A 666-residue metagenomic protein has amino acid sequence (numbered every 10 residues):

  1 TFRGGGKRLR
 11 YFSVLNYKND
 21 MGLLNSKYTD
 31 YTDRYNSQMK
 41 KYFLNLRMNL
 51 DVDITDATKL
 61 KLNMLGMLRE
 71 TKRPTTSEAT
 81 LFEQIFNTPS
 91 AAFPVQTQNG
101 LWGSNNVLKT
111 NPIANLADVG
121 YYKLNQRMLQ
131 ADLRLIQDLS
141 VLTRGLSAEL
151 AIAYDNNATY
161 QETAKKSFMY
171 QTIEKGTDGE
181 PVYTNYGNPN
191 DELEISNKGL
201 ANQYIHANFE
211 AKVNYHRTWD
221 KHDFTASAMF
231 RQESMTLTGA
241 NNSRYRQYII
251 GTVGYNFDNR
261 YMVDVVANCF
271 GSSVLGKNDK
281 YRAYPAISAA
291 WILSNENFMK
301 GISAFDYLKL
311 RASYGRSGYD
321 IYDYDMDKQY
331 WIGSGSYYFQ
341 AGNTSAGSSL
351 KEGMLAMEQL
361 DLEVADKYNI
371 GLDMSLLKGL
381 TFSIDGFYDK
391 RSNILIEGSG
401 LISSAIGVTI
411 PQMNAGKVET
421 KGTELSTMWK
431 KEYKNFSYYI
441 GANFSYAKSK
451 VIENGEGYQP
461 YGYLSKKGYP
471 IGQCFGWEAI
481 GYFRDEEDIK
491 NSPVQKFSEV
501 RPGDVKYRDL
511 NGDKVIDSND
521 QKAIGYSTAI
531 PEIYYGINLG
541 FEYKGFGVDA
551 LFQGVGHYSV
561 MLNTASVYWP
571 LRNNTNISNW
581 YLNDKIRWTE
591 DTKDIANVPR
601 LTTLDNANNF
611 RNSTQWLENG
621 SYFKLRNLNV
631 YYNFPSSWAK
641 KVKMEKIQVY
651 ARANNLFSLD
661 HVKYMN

Functional and structural regions predicted by a protein language model:
T1, T76-S77, M326, E432-A529 (+4 more regions): Conserved small-residue
T1-K27, E194-K198, Y215, I489 (+4 more regions): Residues embedded in well-ordered regular secondary structure
T1-P74: Transmembrane beta-barrel wall of Gram-negative outer-membrane proteins
M21, I136, D485, I537: Aromatic-residue-lined binding/catalytic grooves and analogous aromatic/hydrophobic interfacial grooves in multimeric
N49-T58, N63-L68, R73-E78, E83-I85 (+4 more regions): Extracellular/periplasmic, surface-exposed regions of secreted and cell-surface proteins
V95-T97, A114, P502, V555-Q648 (+1 more regions): Extracytoplasmic gating/loop element in the C-terminal half of outer-membrane beta-barrel translocons and assembly
A226-S234, M262-G271, Y507-I530: Catalytic-site beta-strand/loop segments enriched in glycine and acidic/polar residues
T528-N563: Glycine-rich, aromatic-lined ligand/substrate-binding cores of catalytic and carbohydrate-binding domains
